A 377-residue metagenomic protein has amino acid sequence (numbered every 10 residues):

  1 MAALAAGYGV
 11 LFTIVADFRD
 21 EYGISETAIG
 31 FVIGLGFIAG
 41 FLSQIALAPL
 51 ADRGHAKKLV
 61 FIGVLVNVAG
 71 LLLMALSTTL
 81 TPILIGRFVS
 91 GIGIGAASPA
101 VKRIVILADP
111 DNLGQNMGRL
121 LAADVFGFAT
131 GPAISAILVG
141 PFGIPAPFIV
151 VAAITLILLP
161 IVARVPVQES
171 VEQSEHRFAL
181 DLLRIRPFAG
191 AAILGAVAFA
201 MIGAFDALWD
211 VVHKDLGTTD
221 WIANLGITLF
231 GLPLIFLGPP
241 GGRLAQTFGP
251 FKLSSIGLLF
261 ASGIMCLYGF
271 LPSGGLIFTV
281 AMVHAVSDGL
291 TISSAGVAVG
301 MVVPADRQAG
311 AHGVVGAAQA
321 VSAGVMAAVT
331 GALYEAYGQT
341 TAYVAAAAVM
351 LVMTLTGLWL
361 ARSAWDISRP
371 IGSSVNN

Functional and structural regions predicted by a protein language model:
R19-D20, L50-A51, I137-F142, H213-K214 (+2 more regions): Interfacial helix-cap and linker-helix signal at transmembrane-aqueous boundaries of multi-pass secondary transporters
F41-T78: Conserved MFS/SLC helix-loop-helix module at the cytosolic interface between two early adjacent transmembrane helices
S43-H55, L237-G249, Y334: Helix-to-loop junctions at the C-terminal end of transmembrane segments in multipass secondary transporters
K58-L72, A152, K252-C266: Structural signature of the two symmetry-related core transmembrane helices
G86-D124, A298: Cytoplasmic helix-loop-helix junction between adjacent transmembrane helices in 12-TM secondary transporters
A152-V171, T356-A361: C-terminal membrane-cytosol helix-exit motif in multi-pass small-molecule transporters
P166-A192: Juxtamembrane intracellular "pre-TM" segments in multi-pass secondary transporters
R307-A336: A late C-terminal transmembrane helix in Major Facilitator Superfamily
